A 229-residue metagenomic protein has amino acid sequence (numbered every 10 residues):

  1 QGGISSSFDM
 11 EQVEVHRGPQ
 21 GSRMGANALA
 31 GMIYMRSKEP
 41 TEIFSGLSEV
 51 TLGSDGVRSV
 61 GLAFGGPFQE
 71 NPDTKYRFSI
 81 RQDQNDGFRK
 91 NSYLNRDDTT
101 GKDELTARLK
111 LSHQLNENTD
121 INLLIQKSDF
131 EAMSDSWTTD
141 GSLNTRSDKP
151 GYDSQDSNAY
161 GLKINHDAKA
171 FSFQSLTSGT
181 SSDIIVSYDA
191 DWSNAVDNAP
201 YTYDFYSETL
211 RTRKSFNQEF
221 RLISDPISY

Functional and structural regions predicted by a protein language model:
Q1-R17: Short acidic/polar hinge/loop motifs at secondary-structure boundaries that mediate gating or recognition
G3, F88-N95, S134-G141, V186-S193: Outer-membrane beta-barrel translocator domains and adjoining extracellular loop/strand segments of Gram-negative
G3, V15, N27-V50, R58-F64: N-terminal periplasmic accessory domains that precede and gate Gram-negative outer-membrane beta-barrel machines
V15-H16, F44-L47, K90-N95, S142-D148 (+1 more regions): Extracytoplasmic loops and strand-loop junctions of Gram-negative outer membrane beta-barrel proteins
M24, V50-L52, N95-D98, S147-D153 (+1 more regions): Outer-membrane beta-barrel domain signature
S45-L47, L52-N85, R89-A132, D156-L162 (+3 more regions): Transmembrane beta-barrel wall of Gram-negative outer-membrane proteins
D120-S157, I184, D197, Y203 (+1 more regions): Flexible loop and strand-edge segments within Gram-negative outer membrane beta-barrel domains
D167-Y229: Replace "related TpsB outer-membrane translocases also match" with "some related outer-membrane beta-barrels such as
